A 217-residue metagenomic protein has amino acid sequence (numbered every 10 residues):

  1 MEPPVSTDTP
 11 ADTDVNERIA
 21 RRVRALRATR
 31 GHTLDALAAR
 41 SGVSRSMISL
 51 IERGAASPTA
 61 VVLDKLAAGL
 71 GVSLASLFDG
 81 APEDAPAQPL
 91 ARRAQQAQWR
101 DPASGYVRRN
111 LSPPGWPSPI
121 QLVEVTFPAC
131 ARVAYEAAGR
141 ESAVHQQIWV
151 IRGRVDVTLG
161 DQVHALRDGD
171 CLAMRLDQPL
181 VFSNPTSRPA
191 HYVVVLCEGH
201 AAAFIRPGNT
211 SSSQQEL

Functional and structural regions predicted by a protein language model:
R21-A38: Short basic helix-loop element that most often maps to the first helix and adjoining turn of HTH DNA-binding modules
R27, L37, V62-L70, L74-F78: Hydrophobic micro-packing sites on short alpha-helices
S44-P58: Recognition helix of helix-turn-helix/homeodomain-like DNA-binding domains that insert into the DNA major groove
G80-V107: Short, charged recognition helix plus adjacent turn of helix-turn-helix-like nucleic-acid-binding domains
A97-A137, H145: A short glycine-rich, His/Asp/Glu-containing loop-to-beta-strand
Y106-V107, S118, R167-D168, L176-A202: Ligand-binding loop in jelly-roll beta-barrel domains
L111, G160-R175: Short acidic-glycine-tyrosine-enriched beta hairpin
S142-L159: Glycine- and acidic-residue-biased ligand/ion/polar-headgroup-sensing regions
